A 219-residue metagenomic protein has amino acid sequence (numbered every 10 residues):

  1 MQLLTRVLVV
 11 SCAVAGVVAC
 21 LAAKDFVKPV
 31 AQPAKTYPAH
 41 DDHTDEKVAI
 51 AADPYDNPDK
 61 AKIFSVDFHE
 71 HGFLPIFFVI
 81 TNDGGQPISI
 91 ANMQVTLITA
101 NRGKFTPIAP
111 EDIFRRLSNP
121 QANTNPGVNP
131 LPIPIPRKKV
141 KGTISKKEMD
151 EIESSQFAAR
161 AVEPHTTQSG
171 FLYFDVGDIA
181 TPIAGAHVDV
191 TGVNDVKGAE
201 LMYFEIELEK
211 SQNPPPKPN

Functional and structural regions predicted by a protein language model:
M1-R6: Positively charged n-region of N-terminal signal peptides that target proteins for export
V7-L8, Y37: Hydrophobic transmembrane signal anchors and adjacent membrane-proximal interface regions, especially in viral
L8-A19: Bacterial N-terminal signal peptides
L21-N219: Conserved functional micro-motifs across diverse proteins
